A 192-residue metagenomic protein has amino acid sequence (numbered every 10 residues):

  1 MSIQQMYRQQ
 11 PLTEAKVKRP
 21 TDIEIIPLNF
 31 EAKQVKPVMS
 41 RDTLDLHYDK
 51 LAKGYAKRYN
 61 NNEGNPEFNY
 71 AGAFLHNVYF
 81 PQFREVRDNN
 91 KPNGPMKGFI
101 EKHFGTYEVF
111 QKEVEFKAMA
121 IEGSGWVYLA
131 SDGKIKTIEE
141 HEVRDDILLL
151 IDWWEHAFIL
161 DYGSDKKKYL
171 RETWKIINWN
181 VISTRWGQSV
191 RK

Functional and structural regions predicted by a protein language model:
M1-K16: Proteolytic processing junctions in secreted/extracellular precursors, especially proprotein convertase/trypsin-like
L12-K192: Feature for soluble, non-membrane regions of globular proteins
